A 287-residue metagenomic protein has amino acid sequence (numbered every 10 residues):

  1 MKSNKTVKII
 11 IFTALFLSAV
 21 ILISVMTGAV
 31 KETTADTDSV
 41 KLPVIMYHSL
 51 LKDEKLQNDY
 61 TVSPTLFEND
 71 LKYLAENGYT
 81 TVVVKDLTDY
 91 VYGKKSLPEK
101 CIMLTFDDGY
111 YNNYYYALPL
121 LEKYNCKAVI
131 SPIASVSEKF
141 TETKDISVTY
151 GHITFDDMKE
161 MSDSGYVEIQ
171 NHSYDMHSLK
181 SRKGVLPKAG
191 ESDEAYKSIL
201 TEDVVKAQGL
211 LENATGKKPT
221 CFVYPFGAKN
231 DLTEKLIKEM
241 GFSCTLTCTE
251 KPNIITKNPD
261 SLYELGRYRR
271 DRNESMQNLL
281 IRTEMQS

Functional and structural regions predicted by a protein language model:
M1-V7: N-terminal Lys/Arg-rich, disordered targeting/topogenic segments
K8-F16, V20-I102, Y263, R267-D271 (+1 more regions): N-terminal pre-catalytic segment of deacetylase/amide-hydrolase enzymes
D36-V40, K95-P98, E122-N125, M161-S164 (+3 more regions): Extracellular/periplasmic catalytic domains that process cell-envelope and extracellular macromolecules
I45, S49-K52, Q57, K100-I102 (+2 more regions): Metal-dependent polysaccharide deacetylase catalytic core of the NodB/CE4 family, i.e., the active-site-bearing domain
D86, T105-Y110, K123-C126: Substrate-binding cleft of extracellular glycoside hydrolase catalytic domains
Y90, E99, T105, G109-A117: Membrane-embedded segments
Y111-N113, M176-S178, F226-L232, P252-I255: Active-site environment of divalent metal-dependent phosphoester hydrolases
K229-L232, L236, C244, T249-I281: A cross-kingdom marker for long, charged
